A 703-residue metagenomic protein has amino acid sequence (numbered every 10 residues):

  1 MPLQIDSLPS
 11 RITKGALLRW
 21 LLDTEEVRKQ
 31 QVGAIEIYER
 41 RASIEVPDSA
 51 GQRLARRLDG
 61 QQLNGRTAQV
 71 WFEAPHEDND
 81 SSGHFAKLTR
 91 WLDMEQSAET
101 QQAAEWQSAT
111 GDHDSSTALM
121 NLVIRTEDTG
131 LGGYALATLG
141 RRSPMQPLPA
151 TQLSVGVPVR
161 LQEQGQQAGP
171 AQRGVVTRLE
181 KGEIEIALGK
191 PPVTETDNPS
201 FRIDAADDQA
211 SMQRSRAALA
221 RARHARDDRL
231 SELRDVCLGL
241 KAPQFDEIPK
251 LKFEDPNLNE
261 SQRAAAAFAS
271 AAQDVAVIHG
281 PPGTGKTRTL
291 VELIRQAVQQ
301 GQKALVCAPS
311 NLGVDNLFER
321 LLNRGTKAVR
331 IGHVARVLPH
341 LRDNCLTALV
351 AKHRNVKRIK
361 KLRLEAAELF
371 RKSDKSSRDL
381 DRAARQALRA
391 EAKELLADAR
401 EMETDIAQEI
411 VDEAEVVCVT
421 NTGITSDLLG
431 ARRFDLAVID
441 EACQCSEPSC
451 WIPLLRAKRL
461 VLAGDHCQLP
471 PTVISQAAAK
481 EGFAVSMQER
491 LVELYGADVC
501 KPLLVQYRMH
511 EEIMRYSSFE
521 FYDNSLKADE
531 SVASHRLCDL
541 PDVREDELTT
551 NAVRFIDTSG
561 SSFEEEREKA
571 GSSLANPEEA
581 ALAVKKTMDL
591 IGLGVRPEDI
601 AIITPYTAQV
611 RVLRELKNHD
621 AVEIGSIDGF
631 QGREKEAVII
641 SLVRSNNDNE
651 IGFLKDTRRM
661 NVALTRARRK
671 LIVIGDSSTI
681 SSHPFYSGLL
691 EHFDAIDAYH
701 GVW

Functional and structural regions predicted by a protein language model:
M1, G33, E73-G169, A552-R554 (+6 more regions): Accessory interdomain/linker segments of ATP-dependent helicases and helicase-like nucleic-acid enzymes that mediate
M1-F85, R142-S143: Non-catalytic terminal extensions of ATP-dependent helicases
E77-G83, A150-A267, N323, H340-L364 (+1 more regions): Pre-ATPase regulatory/linker segments immediately N-terminal to the P-loop/RecA-like helicase/translocase core
P249-K250, R295, K303, C307 (+4 more regions): Conserved P-loop NTPase motor core of helicases/translocases
E254-D274, R288-T289, V419, A575-E579: N-terminal pre-P-loop "Q-motif" helix
G285: Conserved glycine(s) of the Walker
T289, L293, G313: Hydrophobic positions on the alpha1 helix immediately C-terminal to the Walker A/P-loop
Q300, S310, R324, Q408 (+1 more regions): Conserved helicase motor core of SF1/SF2 NTP-dependent helicases
